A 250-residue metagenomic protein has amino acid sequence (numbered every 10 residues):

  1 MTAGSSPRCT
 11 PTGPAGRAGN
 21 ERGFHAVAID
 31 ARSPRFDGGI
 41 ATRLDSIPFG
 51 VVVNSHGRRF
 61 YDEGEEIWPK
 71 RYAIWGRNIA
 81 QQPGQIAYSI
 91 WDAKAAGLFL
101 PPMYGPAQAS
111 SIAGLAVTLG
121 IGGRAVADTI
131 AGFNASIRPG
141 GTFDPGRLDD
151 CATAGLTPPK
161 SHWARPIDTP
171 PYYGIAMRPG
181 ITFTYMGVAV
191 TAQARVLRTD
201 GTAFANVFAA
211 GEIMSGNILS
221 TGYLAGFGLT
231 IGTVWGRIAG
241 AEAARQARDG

Functional and structural regions predicted by a protein language model:
M1-D30, A194, L229, I238: Glycine-rich loop(s) and the adjacent beta-strand/alpha-helix scaffold that form part
M1-P7, F204, M214-R248: A conserved FAD-binding loop/helix module that cradles the flavin
R35-Y72: Phosphate/diphosphate-binding loops
D45-I47, T182-T184, A225: Short, small/polar residue-rich loop motifs at catalytic or cofactor-binding pockets
V53-N54, V190, L197, G232: Hydrophobic alpha-helical segments, especially N-terminal targeting/anchoring helices
R58-Q85, R198, F204-L219: Gly/Pro-rich active-site capping loops and adjacent beta-alpha segments that organize cofactor/substrate pockets
Y88-D144: N-terminal leader/propeptide and maturation segments of large enzyme subunits in energy/redox metabolism and hydrolases
A125-N217, T221: A glycine-rich dinucleotide-binding beta-alpha-beta segment and adjacent secondary-structure elements that constitute
